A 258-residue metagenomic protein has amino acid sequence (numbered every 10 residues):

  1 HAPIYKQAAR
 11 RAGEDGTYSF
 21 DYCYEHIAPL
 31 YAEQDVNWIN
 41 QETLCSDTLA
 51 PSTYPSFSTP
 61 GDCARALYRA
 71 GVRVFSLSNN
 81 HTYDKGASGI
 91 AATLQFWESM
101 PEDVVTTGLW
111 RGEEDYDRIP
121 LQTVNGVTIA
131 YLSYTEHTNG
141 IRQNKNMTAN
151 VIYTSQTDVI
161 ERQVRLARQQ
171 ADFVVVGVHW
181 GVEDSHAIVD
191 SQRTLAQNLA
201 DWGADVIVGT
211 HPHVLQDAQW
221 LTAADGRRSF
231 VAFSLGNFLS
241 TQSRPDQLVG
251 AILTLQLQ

Functional and structural regions predicted by a protein language model:
H1-Q258: Acidic, metal/ion-coordinating pockets
